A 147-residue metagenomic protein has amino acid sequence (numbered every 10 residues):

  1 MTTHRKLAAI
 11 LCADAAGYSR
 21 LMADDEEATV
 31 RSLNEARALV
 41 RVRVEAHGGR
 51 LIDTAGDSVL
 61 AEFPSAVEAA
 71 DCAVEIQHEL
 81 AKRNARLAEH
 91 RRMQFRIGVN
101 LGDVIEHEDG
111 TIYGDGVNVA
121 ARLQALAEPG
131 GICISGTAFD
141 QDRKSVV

Functional and structural regions predicted by a protein language model:
M1-E79: Catalytic NTP-binding/metal-coordinating core of nucleotidyl cyclase/transferase enzymes
A38, L60-V147: Catalytic beta-strand-to-alpha-helix segment of the class III nucleotidyl cyclase homology domain
